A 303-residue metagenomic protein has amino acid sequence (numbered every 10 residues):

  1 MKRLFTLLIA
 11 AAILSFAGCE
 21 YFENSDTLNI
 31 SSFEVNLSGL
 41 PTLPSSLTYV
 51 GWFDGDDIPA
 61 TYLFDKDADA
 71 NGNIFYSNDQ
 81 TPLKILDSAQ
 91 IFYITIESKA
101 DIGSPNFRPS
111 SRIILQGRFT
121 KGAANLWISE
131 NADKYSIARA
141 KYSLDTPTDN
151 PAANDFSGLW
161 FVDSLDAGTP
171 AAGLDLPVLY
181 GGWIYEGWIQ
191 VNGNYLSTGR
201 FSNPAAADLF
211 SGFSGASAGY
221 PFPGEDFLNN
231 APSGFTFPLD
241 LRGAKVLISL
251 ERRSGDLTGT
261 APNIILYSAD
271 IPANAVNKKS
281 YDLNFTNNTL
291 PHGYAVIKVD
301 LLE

Functional and structural regions predicted by a protein language model:
M1-L4: Positively charged n-region of N-terminal signal peptides that target proteins for export
L7-S15: Bacterial N-terminal signal peptides
C19-E303: N-terminal targeting/export leaders
